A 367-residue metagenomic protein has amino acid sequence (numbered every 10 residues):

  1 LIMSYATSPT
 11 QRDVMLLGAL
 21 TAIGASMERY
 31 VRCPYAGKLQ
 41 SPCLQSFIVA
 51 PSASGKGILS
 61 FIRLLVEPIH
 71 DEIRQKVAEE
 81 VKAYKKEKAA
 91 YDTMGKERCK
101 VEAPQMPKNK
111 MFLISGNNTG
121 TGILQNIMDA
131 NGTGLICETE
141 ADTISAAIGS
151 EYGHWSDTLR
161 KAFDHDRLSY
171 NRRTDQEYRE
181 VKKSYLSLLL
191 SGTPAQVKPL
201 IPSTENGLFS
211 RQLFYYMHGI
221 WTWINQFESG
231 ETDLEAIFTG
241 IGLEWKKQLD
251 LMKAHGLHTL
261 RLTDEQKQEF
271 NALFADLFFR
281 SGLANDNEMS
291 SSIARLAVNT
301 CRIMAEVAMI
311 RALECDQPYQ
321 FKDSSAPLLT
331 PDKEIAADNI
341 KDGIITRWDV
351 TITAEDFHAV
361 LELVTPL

Functional and structural regions predicted by a protein language model:
L1-L367: Phosphate-handling catalytic cores of nucleic-acid transaction enzymes
